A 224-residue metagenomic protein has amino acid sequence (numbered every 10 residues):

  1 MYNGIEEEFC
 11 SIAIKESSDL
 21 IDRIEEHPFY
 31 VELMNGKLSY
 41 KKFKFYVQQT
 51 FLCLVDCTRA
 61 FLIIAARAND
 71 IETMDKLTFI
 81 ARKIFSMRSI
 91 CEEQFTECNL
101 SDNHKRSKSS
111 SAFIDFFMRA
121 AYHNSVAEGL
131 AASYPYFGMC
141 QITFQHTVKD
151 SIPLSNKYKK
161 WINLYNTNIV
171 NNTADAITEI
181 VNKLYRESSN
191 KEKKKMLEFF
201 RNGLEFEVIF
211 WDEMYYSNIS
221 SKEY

Functional and structural regions predicted by a protein language model:
Y2, I14-S39, C57, T178-E187: Short alpha-helical hairpin
Y2-F9, I14-S17, I21, T96 (+4 more regions): Hydrophobic alpha-helical segments
I12, E72-T173, E205: Active-site-proximal alpha-helical scaffolds that flank and shape metal-associated catalytic sites
S18-R23, K37-R67, E128-Q141, W211: Alpha-helical bundle segments that constitute or directly flank the non-heme di-iron/ferroxidase center
F45-D56, F79, K195-N202, F206: A non-catalytic, amphipathic alpha-helix used as a structural packing/dimerization or gating element in enzyme scaffolds
F61-A68, C98, A121, F144-S151 (+4 more regions): Secondary-structure edge/capping motif, primarily at the C-terminal ends of alpha-helices and the immediately following
T167-R201, D212: Long amphipathic all-alpha helical oligomerization modules
M196-Y224: Acidic, carboxylate-rich catalytic segments that either coordinate divalent cations
